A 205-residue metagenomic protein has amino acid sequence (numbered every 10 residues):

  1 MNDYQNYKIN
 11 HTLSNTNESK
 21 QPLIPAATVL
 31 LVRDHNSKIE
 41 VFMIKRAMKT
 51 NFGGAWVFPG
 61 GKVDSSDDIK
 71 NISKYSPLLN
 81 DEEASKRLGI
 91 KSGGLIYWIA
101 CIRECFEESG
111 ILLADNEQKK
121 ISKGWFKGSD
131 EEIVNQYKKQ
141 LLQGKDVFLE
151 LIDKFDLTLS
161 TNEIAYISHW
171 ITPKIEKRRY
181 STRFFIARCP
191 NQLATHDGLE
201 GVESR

Functional and structural regions predicted by a protein language model:
M1-R205: N-terminal leader/linker segments that precede catalytic domains of diphosphate-processing enzymes
